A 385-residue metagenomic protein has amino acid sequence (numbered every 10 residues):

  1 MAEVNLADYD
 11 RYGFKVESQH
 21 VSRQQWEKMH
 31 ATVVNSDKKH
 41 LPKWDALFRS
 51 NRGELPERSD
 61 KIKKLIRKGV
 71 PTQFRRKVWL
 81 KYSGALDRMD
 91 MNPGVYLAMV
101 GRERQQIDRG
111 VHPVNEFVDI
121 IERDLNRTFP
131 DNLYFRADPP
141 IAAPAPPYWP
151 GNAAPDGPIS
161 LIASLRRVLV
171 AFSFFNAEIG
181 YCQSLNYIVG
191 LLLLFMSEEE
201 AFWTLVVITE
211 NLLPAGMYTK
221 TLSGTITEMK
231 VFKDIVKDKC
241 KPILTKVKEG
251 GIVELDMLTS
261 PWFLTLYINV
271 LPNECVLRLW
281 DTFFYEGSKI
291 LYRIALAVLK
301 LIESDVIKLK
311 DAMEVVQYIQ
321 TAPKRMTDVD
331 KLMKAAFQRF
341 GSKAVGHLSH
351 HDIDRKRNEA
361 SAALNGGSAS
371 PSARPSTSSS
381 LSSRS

Functional and structural regions predicted by a protein language model:
M1-F172, L193, I353-S385: N-terminal transition regions in large eukaryotic proteins
A31, N35, K39, R49 (+2 more regions): C-terminal regulatory/linker segments that are acidic, Ser/Thr- and Pro-rich and often disordered or coiled-coil
E57, K61, S184, L258-T259: Alpha-helix N-cap/N′ positions at the starts of helices
A85-Y96, E199, T209-L222, F283-V306: Short amphipathic alpha-helical segments at helix boundaries and their inter-helical linkers
R166-F174, N186-L194, W203-E210, D234 (+3 more regions): Contiguous, well-ordered alpha-helical segments that form the cores/surfaces of helical PPI scaffolds
I188-I243: Structured all-alpha helical bundle cores of eukaryotic regulatory proteins
L222-Y292, E303: Cyclin-like alpha-helical protein-protein interaction core
